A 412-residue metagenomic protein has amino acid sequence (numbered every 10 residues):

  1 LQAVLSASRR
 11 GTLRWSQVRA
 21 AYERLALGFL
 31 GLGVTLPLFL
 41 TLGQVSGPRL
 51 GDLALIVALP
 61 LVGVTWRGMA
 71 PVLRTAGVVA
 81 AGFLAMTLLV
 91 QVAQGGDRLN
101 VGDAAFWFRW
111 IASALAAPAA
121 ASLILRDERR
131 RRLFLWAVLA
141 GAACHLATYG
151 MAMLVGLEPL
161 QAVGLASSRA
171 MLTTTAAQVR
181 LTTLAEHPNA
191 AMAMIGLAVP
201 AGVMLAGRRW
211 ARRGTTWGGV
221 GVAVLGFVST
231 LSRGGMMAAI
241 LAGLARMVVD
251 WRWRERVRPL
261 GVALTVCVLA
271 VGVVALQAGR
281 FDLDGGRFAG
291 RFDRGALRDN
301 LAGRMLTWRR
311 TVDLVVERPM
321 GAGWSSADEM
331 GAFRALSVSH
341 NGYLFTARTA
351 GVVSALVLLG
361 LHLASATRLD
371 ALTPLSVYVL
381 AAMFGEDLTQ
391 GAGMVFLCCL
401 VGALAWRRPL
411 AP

Functional and structural regions predicted by a protein language model:
Q2-A3, R9-G11, S16-Q17, A54-G68 (+3 more regions): Hydrophobic, aromatic-rich transmembrane alpha-helices and their immediate juxtamembrane boundary segments
Q2-G68, L84-Q94, Y378-A382, M394-F396: N-terminal signal-anchor transmembrane segment
L13-L25, G63-G77, L205-G218, W251-L260 (+1 more regions): Membrane-interface helix-loop-helix junctions at transmembrane boundaries of multi-pass membrane enzymes, predominantly
I56-L59, L361, A371-M383, D387-P412: Transmembrane alpha-helices of multi-pass inner-membrane enzymes
V78-A85, R98-S122, L133-V138, A142: Aromatic-anchored transmembrane helix interface
R132-L165, R169-A177, T183-D250, V357-G360 (+2 more regions): Alpha-helical transmembrane segments of multi-pass inner-membrane proteins
A147, M153-G156, D250-G295, R309-L314: A membrane-periplasm/extracellular boundary helix in multi-pass inner-membrane enzymes that assemble envelope glycans
R280-A350: Long extracytoplasmic/lumenal interhelical loops at the membrane interface of multi-pass membrane proteins
